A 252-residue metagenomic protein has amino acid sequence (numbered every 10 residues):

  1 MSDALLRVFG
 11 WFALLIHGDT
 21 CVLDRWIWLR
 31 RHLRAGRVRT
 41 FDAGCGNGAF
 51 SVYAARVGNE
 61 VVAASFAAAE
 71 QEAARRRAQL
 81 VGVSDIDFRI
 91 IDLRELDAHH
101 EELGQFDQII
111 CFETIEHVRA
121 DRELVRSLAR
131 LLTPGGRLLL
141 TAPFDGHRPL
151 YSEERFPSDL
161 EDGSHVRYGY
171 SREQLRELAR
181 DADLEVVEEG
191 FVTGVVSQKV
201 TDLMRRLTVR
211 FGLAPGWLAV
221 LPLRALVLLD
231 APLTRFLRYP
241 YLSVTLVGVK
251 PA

Functional and structural regions predicted by a protein language model:
M1-G104, Q108, F112, R122-V125 (+7 more regions): Conserved N-terminal segment of class I S-adenosyl-L-methionine
F9-G10, E154-D162, L203-V209: Short glycine/proline- and charge-enriched loop/turn segments that cap or connect secondary-structure elements
E113-H117: A short His-aromatic
R122-P134: A short glycine-rich, Lys/Arg-flanked "PGG" loop and its adjoining helix->strand segment in the class I
T141-V166, E177: Short, glycine-/aromatic-enriched active-site segment of Class I SAM-dependent methyltransferases
R167-A182, E189: Short alpha-helix
S197-V227: C-terminal helical/coil "lid" or tail adjacent to the Rossmann-like core of SAM-dependent
